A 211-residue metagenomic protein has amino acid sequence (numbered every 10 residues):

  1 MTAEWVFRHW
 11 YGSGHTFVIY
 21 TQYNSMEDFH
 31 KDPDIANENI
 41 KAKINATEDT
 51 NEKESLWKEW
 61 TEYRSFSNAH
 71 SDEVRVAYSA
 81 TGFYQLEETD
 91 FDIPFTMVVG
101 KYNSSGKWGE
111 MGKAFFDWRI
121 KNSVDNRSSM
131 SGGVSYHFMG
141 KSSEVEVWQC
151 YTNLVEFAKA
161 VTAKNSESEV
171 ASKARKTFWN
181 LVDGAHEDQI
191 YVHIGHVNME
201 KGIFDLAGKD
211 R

Functional and structural regions predicted by a protein language model:
M1-R211: Short S/T/G/P-rich N-terminal loop/turn motif that feeds into the first structured element of a domain
